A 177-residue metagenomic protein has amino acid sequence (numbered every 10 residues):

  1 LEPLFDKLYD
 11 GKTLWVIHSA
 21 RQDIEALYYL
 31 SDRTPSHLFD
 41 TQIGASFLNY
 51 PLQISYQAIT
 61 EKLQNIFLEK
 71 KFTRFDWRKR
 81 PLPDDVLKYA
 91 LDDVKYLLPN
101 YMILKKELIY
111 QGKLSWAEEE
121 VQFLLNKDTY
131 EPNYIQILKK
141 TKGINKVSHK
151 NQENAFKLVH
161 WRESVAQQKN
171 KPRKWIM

Functional and structural regions predicted by a protein language model:
L1-E107: Conserved DEDDh/DEDDy metal-dependent 3′-5′ exonuclease domain
D84, N100, L104-M177: Accessory DNA-binding and partner-docking regions appended to nucleic-acid-acting proteins, especially the terminal
